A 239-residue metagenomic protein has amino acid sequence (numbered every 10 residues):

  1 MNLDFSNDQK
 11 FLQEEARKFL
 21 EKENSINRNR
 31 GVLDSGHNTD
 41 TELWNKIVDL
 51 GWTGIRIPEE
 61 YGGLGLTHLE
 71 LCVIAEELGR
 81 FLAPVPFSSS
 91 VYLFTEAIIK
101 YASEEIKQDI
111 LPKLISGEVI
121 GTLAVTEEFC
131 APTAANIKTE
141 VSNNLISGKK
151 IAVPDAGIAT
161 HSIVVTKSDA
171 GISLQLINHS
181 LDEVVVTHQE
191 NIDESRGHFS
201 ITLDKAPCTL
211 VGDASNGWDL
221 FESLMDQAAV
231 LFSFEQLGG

Functional and structural regions predicted by a protein language model:
L3-D8, L12, R80, V186-G239: Glycine-rich beta->alpha junctions and the first turn(s) of the following alpha-helix
N27-D49: Short secondary-structure junction/hinge motifs that connect adjacent elements
D49-Q108, P112, S116-G117, D155-H161: Internal helix-loop-helix
F94, V119, T133-I137, I158-T160 (+4 more regions): A generic structural signal for well-ordered coil/turn residues at beta-strand boundaries that shape enzyme active-site
K100-A102, V164-K167, Q175-H179, T202-D204 (+1 more regions): Short beta-strand-to-turn element immediately C-terminal to the catalytic PLP-Schiff-base lysine in fold type I
S116-E128: A short, Trp-centered hydrophobic/proline-enriched beta-strand micro-motif
A124, S147-V184: A short core secondary-structure module
T139-V141: A structural signal for short hydrophobic beta-strand segments in well-ordered beta-sheet cores
